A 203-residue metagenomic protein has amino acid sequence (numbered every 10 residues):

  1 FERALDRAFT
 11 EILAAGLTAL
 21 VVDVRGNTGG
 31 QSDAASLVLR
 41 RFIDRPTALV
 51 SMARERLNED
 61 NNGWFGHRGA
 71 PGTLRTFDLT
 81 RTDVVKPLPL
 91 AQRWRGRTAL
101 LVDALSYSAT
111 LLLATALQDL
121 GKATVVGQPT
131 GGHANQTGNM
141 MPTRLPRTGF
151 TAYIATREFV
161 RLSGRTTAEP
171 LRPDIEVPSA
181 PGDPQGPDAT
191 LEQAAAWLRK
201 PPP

Functional and structural regions predicted by a protein language model:
F1-P142, W197-R199: Cleft-lining beta-strand/loop regions that shape enzyme active-site pockets
R45-P46, E55-L57, L74, G149-F150 (+2 more regions): Short, intrinsically disordered/low-complexity patches at protein termini and at juxtamembrane boundaries
P89-L90, P170-P203: Extracytoplasmic/peripheral linker and loop segments enriched in polar/acidic and small residues with frequent Thr/Pro
L117, G164, A194: Hydrophobic, well-ordered secondary-structure elements that form the walls of internal hydrophobic environments
V125-A168, P173-I175, S179, D183: BRCT (BRCA1 C-terminal) domain core and associated BRCT-interaction motifs
